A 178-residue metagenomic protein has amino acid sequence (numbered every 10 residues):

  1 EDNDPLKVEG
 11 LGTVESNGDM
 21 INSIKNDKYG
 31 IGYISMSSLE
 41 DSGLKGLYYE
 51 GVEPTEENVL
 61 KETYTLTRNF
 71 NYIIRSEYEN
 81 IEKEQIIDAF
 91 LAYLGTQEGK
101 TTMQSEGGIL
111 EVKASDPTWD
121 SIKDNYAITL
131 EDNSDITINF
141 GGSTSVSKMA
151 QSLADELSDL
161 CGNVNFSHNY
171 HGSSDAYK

Functional and structural regions predicted by a protein language model:
E1-K178: Exported/periplasmic ABC-transporter solute-binding proteins
